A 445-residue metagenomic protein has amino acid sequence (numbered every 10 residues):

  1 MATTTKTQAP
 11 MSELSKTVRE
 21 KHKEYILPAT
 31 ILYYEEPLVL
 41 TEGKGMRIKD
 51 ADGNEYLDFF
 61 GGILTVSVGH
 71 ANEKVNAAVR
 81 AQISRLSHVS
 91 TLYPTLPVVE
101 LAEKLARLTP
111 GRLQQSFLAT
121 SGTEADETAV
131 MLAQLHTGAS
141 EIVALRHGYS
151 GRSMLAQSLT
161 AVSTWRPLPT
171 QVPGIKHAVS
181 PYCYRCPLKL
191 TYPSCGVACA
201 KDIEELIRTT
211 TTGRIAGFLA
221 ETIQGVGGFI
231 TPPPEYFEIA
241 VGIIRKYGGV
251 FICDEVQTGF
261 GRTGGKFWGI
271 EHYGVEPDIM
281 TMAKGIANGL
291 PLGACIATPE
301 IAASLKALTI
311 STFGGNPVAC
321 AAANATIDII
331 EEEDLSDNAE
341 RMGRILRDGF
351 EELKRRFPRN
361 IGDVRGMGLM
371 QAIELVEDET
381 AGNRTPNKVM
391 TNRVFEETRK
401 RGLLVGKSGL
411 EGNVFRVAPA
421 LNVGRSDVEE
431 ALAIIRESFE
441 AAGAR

Functional and structural regions predicted by a protein language model:
A2-R445: Conserved N-terminal phosphate-binding loop of PLP-dependent enzymes in the Aspartate aminotransferase
